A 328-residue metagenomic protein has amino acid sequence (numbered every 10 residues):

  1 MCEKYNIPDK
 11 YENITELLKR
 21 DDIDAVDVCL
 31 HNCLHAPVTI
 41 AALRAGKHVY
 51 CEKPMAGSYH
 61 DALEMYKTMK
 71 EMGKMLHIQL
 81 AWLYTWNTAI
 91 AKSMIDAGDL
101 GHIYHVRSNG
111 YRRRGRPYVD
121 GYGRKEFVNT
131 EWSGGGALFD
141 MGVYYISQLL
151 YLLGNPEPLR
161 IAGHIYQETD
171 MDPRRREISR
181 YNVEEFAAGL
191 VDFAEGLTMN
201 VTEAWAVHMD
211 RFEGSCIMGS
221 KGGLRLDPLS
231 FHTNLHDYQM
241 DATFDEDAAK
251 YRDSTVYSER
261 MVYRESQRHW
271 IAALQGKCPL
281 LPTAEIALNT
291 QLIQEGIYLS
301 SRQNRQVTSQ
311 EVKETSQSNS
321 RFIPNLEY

Functional and structural regions predicted by a protein language model:
M1-C2: Conserved SAM-binding loop
Y5-T68: Beta-loop-alpha module in the N-terminal Rossmann-like domain of NAD(P)-dependent dehydrogenases, especially those
Y11, C51, L76-I78, V201 (+1 more regions): Hydrophobic residues in well-ordered beta-strands that form the structural core
K74-M75, G101-H105, L299-Y328: C-terminal capping/lid region of NAD(P)-dependent oxidoreductase domains
M75, W82-R180, N304: Predominantly a Rossmann-like dinucleotide-binding segment in NAD(P)-dependent oxidoreductases
S147-Y238, R264-L280, E295, Q310-Y328: Contiguous beta-strand/loop segments that form the cofactor/metal-binding neighborhood of enzyme cores
T255, A272-N289: Glycine- and charged-residue-rich phosphate/anionic-cofactor binding loop of Rossmann-like
